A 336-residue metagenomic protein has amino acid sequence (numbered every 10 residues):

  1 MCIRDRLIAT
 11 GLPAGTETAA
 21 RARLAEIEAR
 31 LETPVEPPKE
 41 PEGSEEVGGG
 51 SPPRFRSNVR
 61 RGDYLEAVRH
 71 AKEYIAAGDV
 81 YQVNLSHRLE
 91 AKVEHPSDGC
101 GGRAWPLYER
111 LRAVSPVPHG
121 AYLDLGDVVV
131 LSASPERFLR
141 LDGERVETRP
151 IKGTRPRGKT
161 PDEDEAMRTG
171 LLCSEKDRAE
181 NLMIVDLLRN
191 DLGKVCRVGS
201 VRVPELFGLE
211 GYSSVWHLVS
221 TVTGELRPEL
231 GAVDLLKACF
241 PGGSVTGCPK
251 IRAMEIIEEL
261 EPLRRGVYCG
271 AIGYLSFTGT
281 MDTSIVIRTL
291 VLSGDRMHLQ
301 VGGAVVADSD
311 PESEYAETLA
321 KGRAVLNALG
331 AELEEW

Functional and structural regions predicted by a protein language model:
R4-W336: Extended alpha-helical targeting/anchoring segments, especially N-terminal organellar/secretory targeting helices
